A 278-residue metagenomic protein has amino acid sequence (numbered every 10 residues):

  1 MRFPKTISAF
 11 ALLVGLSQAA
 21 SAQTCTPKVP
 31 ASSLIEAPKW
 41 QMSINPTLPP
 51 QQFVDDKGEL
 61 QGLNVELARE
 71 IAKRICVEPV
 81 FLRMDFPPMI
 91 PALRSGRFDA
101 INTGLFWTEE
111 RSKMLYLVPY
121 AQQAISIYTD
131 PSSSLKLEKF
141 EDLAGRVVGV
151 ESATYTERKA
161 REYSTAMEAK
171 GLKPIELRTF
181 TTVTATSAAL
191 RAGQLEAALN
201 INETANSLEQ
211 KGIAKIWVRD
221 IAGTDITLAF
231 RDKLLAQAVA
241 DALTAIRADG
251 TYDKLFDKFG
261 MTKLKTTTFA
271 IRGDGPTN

Functional and structural regions predicted by a protein language model:
M1-S8: Bacterial N-terminal signal peptides that target proteins for export
Q23-G104, T179, V239, D249-K254 (+1 more regions): Extracytoplasmic small-molecule ligand-binding "clamshell" domains of the periplasmic binding protein/Venus flytrap
T24, V65-R74, S133-S134, E141-D142 (+3 more regions): Extended ligand-binding regions for polar small-molecule ligands
N45-T47, D56-E59, F106-W107, D130-L135 (+2 more regions): Short coil/turn segments
P46, E110, Q122-T129, N206-T244 (+1 more regions): Periplasmic-binding protein-like
A68-I75, T156-T179, E209-Q210: Ligand-binding cleft/hinge of the Venus flytrap
R69, K73, E78-D142, I213 (+2 more regions): Acidic, polar ligand-binding/catalytic clefts
P87-P91, G104-K113, K159-A166, A188-A222: A ligand-binding cleft/hinge motif common to bilobed small-molecule-binding domains
